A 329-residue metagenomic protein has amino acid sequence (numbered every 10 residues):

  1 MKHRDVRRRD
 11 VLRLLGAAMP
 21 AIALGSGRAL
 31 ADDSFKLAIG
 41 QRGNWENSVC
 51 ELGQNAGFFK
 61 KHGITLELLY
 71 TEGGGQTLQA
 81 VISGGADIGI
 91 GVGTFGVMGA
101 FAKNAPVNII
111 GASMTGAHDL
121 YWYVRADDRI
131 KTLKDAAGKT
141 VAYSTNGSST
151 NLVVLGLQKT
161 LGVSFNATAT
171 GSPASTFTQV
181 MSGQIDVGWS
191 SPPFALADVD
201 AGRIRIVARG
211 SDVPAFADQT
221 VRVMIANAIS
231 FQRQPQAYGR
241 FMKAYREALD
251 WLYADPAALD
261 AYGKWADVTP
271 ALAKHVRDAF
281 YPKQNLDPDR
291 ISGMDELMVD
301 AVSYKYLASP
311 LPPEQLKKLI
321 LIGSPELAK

Functional and structural regions predicted by a protein language model:
K2-M19: N-terminal secretory signal peptides and thylakoid transit peptides that target proteins across membranes
L30-V163, A167-G171, Q179-S182, D186-P192 (+2 more regions): Short, glycine-/small- and polar/acidic-enriched structural segments that line small-molecule recognition paths
A174-K264: Pocket-lining segment of extracytoplasmic ligand-binding domains
F231-A308: Secondary-structure end/capping motifs
A301-K329: Conserved C-terminal helix/tail region of periplasmic/extracytoplasmic solute-binding proteins
